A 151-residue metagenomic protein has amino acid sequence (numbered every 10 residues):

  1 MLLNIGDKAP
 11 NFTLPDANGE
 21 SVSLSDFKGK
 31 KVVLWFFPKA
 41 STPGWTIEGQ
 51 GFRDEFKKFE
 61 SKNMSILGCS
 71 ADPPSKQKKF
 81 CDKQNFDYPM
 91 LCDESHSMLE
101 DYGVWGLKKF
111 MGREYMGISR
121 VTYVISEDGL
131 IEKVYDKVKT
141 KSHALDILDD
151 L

Functional and structural regions predicted by a protein language model:
M1-L151: Chalcogenol-based redox active-site neighborhoods
